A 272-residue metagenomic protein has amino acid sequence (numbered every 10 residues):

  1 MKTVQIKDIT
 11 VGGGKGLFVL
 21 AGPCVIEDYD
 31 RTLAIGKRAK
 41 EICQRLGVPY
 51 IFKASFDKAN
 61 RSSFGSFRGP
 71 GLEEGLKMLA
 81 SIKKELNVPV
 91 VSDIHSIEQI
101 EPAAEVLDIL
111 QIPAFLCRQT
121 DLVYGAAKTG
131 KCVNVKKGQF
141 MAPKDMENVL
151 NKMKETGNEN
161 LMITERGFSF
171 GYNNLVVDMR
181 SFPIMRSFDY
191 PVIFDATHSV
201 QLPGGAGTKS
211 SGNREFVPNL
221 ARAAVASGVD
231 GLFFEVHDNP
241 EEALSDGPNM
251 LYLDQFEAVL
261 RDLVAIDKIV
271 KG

Functional and structural regions predicted by a protein language model:
M1-V19, K77, K268-G272: N-terminal amphipathic alpha-helix/helix-capping segment at the start of soluble metabolic enzymes
T10, A223-G272: Structured C-terminal cap/extension of enzyme domains
G16-L20, P49-K53, P89-V91, D108-I109 (+4 more regions): Structural preference for beta-strand elements that scaffold enzyme active sites
P23-T32, Y50-L72, H237-D246: Glycine-rich, proline-tolerant flexible connector loops at the mouths of alpha/beta enzymes
R38-E41, R45, G65-V91, A126-C132 (+3 more regions): Alpha-helix-loop-beta-strand connector modules within alpha/beta enzyme cores
G65-E73, I109-L116, Y172-V176, V200-V225 (+2 more regions): Active-site-adjacent loop and "lid" segments of alpha/beta metabolic enzymes
P70-G71, E85-S96, D108-D121, C132-P143 (+1 more regions): Catalytic beta/alpha-barrel core
T129-G130, N134-V236: Catalytic alpha/beta core domains of metabolic enzymes, predominantly
